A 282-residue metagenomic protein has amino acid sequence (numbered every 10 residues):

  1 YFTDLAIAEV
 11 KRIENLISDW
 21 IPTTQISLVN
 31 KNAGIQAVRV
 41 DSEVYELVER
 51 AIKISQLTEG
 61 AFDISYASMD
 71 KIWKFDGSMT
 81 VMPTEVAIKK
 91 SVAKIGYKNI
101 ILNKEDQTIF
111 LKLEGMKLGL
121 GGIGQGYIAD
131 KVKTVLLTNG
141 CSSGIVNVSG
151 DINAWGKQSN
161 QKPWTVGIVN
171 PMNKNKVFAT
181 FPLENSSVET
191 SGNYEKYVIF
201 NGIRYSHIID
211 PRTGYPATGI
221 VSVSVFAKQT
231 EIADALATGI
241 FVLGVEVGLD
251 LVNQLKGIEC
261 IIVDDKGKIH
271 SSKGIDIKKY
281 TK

Functional and structural regions predicted by a protein language model:
Y1-K282: Mature catalytic core of soluble alpha/beta enzymes
